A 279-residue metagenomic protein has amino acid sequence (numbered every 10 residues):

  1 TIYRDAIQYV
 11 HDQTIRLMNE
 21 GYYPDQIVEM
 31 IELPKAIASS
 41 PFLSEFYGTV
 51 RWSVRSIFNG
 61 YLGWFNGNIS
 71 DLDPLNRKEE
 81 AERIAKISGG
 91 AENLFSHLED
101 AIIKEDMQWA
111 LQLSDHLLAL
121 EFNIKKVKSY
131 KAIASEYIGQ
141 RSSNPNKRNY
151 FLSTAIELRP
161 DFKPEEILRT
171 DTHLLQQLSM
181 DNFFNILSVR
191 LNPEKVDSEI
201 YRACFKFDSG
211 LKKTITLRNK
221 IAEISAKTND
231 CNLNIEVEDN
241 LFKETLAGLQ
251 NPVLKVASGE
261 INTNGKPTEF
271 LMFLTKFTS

Functional and structural regions predicted by a protein language model:
T1-M180: Accessory terminal helices/loops
H97-D100, D106-Q112, H116-A119, N123 (+1 more regions): Feature captures hydrophobic
